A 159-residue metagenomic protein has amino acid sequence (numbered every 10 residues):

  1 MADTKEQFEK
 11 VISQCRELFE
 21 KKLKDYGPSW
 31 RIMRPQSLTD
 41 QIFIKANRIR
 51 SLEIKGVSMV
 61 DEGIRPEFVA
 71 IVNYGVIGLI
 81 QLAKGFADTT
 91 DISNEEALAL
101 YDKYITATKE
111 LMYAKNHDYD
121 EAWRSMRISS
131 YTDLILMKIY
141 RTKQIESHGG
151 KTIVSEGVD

Functional and structural regions predicted by a protein language model:
M1-D159: Intrinsically disordered, low-complexity regulatory regions that flank transcription factor DNA-binding cores
